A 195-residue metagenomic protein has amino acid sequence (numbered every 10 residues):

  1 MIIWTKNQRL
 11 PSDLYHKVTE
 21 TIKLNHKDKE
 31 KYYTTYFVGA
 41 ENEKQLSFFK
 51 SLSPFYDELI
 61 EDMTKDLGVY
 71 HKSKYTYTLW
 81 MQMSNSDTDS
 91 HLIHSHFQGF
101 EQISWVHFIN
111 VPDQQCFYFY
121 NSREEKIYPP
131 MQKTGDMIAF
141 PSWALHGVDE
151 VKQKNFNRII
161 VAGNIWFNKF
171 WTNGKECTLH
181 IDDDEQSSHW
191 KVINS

Functional and structural regions predicted by a protein language model:
M1-K72, S90, N194: Non-heme Fe(II)/2-oxoglutarate
D13, N25-H26, I93-H94, I103 (+1 more regions): Extended, compositionally biased low-complexity polar/Lys-Gly-rich tracts and adjacent boundary/linker regions are
E20, D28-E30, E41-E43, E58-E61 (+5 more regions): Glutamate identity and glutamate-enriched acidic tracts
D28-K29, S47-F48, L59, S86 (+3 more regions): Alpha-helical protein-protein interaction elements
V69, Y75-E150, N155-I160, N164 (+1 more regions): Catalytic core of non-heme Fe(II) oxygenases with the double-stranded beta-helix
I181-S195: Short, cationic low-complexity segments
